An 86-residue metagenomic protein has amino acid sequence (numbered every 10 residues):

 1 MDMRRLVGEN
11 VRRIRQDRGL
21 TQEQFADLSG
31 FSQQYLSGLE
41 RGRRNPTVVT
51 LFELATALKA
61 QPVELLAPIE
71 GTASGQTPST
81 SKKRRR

Functional and structural regions predicted by a protein language model:
M1-D17: A short, Lys/Arg-rich alpha-helix, primarily the initiator
R12, E23, F52: Residues within the helices of the helix-turn-helix
Q16, D27, T56: Alpha-helical residues within the helix-turn-helix
G19-G38: Short alpha-helical DNA-recognition segment
Q22, Q33, R43-R44, P62: The DNA-contacting recognition helix of HTH DNA-binding domains and analogous helical DNA-recognition elements
R41, A60, G71: Short, conserved catalytic or interaction motifs in soluble domains
V49-E64: DNA major-groove recognition helix of helix-turn-helix/homeodomain DNA-binding modules
T56, L66-R86: Short, charged recognition helix plus adjacent turn of helix-turn-helix-like nucleic-acid-binding domains
